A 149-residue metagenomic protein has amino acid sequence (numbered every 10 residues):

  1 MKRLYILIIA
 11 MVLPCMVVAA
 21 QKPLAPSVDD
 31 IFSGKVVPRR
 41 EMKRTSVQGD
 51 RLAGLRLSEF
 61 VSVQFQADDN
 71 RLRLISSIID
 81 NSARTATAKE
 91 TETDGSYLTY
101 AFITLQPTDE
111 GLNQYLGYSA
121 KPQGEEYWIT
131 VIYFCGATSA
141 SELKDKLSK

Functional and structural regions predicted by a protein language model:
M1-S27: Bacterial Sec-dependent N-terminal signal peptides
M11-L13, S82, L147-K149: Alpha-helix boundary/capping residues
P23-D69: Early exported N-terminus immediately downstream of N-terminal targeting peptides
D30-I31, K35, S77-N81, K146: Residues that form generic nucleotide/phosphate-binding pockets
V61-L112: Mature extracytoplasmic domains of secretory-pathway proteins
I103-S139: A short, solvent-exposed beta-edge/loop patch
T138-K149: Short, low-complexity, Pro/Ser/Thr/Gly-rich segments in the mature regions of secreted, periplasmic
